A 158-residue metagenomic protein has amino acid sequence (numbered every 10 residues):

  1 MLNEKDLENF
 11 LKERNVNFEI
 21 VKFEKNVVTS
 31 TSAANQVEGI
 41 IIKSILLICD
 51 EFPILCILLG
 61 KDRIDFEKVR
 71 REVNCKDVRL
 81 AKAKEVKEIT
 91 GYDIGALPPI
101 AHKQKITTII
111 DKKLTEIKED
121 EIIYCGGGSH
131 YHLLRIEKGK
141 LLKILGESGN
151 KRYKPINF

Functional and structural regions predicted by a protein language model:
M1-F158: Extended, low-hydrophobicity, polar/charged segments
